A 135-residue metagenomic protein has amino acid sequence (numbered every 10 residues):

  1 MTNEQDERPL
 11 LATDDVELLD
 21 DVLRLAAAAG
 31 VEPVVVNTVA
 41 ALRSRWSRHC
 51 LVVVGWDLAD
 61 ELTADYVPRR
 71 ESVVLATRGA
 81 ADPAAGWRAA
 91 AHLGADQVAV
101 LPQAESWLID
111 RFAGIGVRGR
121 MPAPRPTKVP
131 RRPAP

Functional and structural regions predicted by a protein language model:
M1-M121: Long, basic/Gly/Ser/Thr-rich N-terminal segments that mediate initial subcellular attachment or targeting
P122-P135: Walker A (P-loop) phosphate-binding motif
